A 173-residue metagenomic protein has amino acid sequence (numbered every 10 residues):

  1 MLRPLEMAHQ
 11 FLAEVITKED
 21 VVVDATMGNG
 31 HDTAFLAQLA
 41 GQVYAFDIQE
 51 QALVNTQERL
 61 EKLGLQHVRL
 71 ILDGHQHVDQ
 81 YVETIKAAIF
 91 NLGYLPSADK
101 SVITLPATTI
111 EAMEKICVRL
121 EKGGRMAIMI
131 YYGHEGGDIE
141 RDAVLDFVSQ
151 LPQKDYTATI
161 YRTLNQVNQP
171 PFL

Functional and structural regions predicted by a protein language model:
M1-V21: S-adenosyl-L-methionine
T17, L65, L120-K122: Helix-to-beta-strand junctions that scaffold the AdoMet/dcAdoMet cofactor pocket in Class I SAM-dependent enzymes
N29-G41: Conserved SAM-binding loop of SAM-dependent methyltransferases across substrates and taxa, primarily the Class I
Q42-D47: Conserved SAM-binding motif I beta-strand of class I
V54-T84: S-adenosyl-L-methionine
G93-E111: Mobile active-site "lid"/loop adjacent to the S-adenosyl-L-methionine
R119, G123-I130: Conserved beta-strand signature within the Rossmann-like core of class I S-adenosyl-L-methionine
G137-L173: Class I S-adenosyl-L-methionine
